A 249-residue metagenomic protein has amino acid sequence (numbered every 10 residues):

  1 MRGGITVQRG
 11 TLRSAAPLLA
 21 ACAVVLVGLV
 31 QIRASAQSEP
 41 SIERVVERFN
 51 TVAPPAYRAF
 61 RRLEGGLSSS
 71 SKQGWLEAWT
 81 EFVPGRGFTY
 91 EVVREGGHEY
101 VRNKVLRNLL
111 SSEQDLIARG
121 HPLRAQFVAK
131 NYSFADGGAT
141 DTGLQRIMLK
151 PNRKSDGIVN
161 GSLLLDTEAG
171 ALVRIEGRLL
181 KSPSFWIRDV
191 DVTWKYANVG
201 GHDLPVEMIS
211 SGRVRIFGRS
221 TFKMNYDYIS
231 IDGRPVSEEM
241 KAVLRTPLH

Functional and structural regions predicted by a protein language model:
M1-R13: N-terminal secretory signal peptides that target proteins for export/translocation
P17-G28: Bacterial N-terminal signal peptides
A34-N160, T167-A171, K181-V190, H202 (+1 more regions): Structured extracytoplasmic
V199: Cys-His-centered catalytic/binding microenvironment captured across papain-like cysteine peptidases and homologous
